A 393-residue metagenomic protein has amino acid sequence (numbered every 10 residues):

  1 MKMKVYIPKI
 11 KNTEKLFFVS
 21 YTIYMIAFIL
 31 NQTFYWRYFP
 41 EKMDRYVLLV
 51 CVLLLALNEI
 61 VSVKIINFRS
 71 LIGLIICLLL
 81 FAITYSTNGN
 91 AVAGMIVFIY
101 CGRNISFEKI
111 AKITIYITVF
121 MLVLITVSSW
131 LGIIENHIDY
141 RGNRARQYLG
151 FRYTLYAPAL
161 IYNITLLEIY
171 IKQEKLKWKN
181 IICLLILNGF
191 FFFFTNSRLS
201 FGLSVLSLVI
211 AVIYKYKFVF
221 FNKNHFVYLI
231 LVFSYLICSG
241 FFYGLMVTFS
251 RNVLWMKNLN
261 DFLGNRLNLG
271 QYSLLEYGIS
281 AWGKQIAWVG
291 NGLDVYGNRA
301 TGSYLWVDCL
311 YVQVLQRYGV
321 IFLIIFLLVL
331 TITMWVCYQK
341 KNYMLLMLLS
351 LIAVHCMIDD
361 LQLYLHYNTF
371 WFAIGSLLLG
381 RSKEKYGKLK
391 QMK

Functional and structural regions predicted by a protein language model:
K2-I29, D44-V63, F68-L254, R299-K385: Hydrophobic transmembrane helix bundles of membrane-integrated enzymes that assemble and modify cell-envelope
Q32, E276-I279, D360: A structural signal for alpha-helix termini and helix-coil/disorder junctions
Y35-P40: Membrane-interface helix-loop junction between the first two transmembrane segments
E41, R45-L48, G240-Y272, A287-L293: Flexible juxtamembrane loops connecting transmembrane helices in multi-pass membrane enzymes that build or modify
L259-Y318: Long extracytoplasmic/lumenal interhelical loops at the membrane interface of multi-pass membrane proteins
K388-K393: Membrane-proximal cytoplasmic C-terminal regulatory module of class A 7TM GPCRs
